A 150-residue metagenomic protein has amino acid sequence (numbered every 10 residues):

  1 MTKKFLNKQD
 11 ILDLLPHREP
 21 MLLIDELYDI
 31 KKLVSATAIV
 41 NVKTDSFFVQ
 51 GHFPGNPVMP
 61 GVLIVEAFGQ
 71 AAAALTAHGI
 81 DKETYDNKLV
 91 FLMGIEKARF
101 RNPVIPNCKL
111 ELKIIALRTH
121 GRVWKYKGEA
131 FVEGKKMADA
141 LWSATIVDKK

Functional and structural regions predicted by a protein language model:
T2-F5, A73-E111, M137-D139, A144: Hydrophobic beta-strand-centered segment that forms part of the acyl-chain substrate-binding groove
L6-R18, Y85-D86: Short aromatic-glycine motifs in intrinsically disordered, low-complexity regions
L12, G55, R99-N102: Beta-strand-rich interaction surfaces with strong enrichment in secreted/lumenal proteins
E19-M59, I64: Catalytic strand-loop segment that frames the active site of acyl-thioester-processing enzymes
L27, G94-E133: Hydrophobic beta-sheet segments that form the core/acyl-binding groove of ACP/CoA-dependent acyl-chain-processing
L27, M59-T84: Active-site helix/loop of acyl-thioester processing domains in fatty-acid/polyketide metabolism, spanning hotdog-fold
V40-V42, A116, A130, A144: Hydrophobic beta-strand positions in extracellular immunoglobulin-like domains
V123-K149: Mixed-charge, glycine-accented linear interaction segment located at domain edges/termini
